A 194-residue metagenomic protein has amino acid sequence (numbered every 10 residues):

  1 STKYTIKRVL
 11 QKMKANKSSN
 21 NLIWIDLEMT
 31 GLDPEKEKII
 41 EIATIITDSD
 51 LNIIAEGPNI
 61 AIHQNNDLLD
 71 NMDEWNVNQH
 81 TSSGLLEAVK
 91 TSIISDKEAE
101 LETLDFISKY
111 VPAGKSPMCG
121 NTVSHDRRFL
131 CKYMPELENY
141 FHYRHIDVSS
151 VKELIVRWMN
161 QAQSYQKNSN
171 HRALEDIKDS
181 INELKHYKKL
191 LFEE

Functional and structural regions predicted by a protein language model:
S1-K12: Short, Lys/Arg-enriched N-terminal segments with co-localized hydrophobic residues within the first ~10-30 amino acids
K14-I25, M29-G120, K167: Conserved non-catalytic scaffold segment of RNase H-like nuclease domains
I39, R128-C131, E153, R157-W158: Catalytic phosphate/metal-binding cores of nucleic-acid and nucleotide-processing enzymes, i.e., regions that mediate
S95, A99-T103, D126, Y133 (+1 more regions): Amphipathic alpha-helical interface surfaces
E98-L101, D105, S149, E153 (+2 more regions): Short, contiguous clusters of charged residues that form electrostatic/catalytic patches at enzyme active sites, used
I107, V111, H125-R144: Substrate-recognition/cap helix-loop segment adjacent to the acidic, metal-dependent catalytic center of Asp-based
G114-V123, R128-Y133, N160-E194: Acidic, Mg2+-coordinating catalytic module of metal-dependent nucleases/exonucleases that use a two-metal-ion mechanism
H142-N160: Short, flexible loop segments at boundaries between secondary-structure elements
